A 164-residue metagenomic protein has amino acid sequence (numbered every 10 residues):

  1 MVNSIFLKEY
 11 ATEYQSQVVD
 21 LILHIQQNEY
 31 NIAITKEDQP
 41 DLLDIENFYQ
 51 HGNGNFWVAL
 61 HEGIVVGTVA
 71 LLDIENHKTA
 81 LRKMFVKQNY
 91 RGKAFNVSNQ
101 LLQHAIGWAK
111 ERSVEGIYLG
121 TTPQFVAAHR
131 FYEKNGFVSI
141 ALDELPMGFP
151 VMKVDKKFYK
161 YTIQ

Functional and structural regions predicted by a protein language model:
M1-N3: Basic/polar N-terminal segments that are highly enriched at the extreme N-terminus, encompassing both cleavable
I5, E9-Y90, L102-H104, W108 (+2 more regions): Acetyl-CoA-dependent GNAT
K8-E9, K36, K93, G116 (+2 more regions): Short N-terminal micro-motifs specific to bacterial/archaeal maturation and metal-cluster initiation sites
H24, E115-Y118, T122-V126, R130-Q164: C-terminal "cap" of GNAT-fold acetyltransferases
I64, K78, K87-Q103, E111-R112 (+2 more regions): Conserved glycine-rich acetyl-CoA-binding loop
